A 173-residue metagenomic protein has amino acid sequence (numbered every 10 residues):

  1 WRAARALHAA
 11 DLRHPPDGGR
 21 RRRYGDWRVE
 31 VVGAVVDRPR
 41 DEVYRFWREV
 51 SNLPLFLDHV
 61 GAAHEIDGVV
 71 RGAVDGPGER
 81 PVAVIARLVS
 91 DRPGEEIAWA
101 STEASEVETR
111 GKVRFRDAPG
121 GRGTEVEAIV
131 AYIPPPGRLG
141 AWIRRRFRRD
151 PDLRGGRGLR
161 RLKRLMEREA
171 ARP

Functional and structural regions predicted by a protein language model:
R2-V69, P77, R161, L165-R172: Hydrophobic ligand-binding cavity/cleft-lining segments
W27-G33, V69, A83, E96 (+2 more regions): Intrinsic-disorder/low-complexity, polar/charged segments enriched in Ser/Thr/Lys/Arg/Asp/Glu/Gln
P39, P93, A118-R122: Short strand-connecting beta-turns/loops that link adjacent beta-strands
R71-P77, I97-A104: Short beta-strand segments that buttress and anchor functional surface loops
G76-V82, P134-L139: Short, cysteine-centered beta-strand-loop-beta hairpins and adjacent loop/turn segments enriched in charged/polar
A100-R157, R164: Beta-strand/loop substructures that line and gate deep hydrophobic ligand-binding cavities in soluble
